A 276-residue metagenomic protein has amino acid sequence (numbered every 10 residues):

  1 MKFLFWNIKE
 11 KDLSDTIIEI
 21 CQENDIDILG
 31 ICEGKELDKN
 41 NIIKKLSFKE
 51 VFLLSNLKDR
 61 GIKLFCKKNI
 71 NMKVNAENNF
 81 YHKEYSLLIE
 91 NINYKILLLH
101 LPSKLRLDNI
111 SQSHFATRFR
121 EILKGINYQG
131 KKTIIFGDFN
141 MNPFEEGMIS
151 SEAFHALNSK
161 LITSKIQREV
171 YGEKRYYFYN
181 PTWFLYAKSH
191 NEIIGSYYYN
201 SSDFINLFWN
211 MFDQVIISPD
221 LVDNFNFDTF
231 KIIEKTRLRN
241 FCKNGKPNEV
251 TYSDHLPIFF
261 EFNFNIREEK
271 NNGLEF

Functional and structural regions predicted by a protein language model:
M1-L46, E50-I62, E249-F276: N-terminal, active-site-proximal structural segment of metallo-dependent hydrolase catalytic domains
K9, K35, H100-P102, F139-N142: Catalytic metal-binding/acid-base residues of hydrolase active sites
G30-K104: Structured beta-strand-rich core segments of catalytic domains in phosphoester-bond hydrolases
L57-M72, I89, L207-N226, F262-F264: Conserved beta strand-loop-helix elements of the APE1-like EEP
L101-S113: Surface-exposed cleft-lining segments at the edges of enzyme active sites
F115-N224: Metal-dependent phosphoesterases centered on the DNase I-like endonuclease/exonuclease/phosphatase
S202-I205, K246-T251: Short proline/glycine-enriched turn/loop segments at secondary-structure junctions
N226-K243: Acidic, Ser/Thr/Pro-rich beta/coil linker or hinge segments at domain junctions
